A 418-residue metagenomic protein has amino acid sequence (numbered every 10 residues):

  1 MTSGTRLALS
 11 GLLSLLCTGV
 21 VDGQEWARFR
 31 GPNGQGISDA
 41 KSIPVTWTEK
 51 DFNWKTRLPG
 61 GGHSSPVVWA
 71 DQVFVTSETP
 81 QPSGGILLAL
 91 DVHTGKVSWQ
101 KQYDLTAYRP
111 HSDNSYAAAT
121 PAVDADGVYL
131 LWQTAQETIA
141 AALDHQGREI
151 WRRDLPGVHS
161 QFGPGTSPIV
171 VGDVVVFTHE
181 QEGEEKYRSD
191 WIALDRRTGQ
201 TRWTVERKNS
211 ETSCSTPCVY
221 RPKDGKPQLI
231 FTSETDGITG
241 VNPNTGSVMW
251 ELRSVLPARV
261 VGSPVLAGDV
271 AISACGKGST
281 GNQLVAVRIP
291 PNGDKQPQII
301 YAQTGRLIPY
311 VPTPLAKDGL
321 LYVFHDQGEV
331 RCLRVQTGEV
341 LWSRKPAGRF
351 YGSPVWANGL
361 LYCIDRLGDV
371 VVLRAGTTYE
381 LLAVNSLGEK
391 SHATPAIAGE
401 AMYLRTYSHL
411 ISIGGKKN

Functional and structural regions predicted by a protein language model:
M1-L9: Bacterial N-terminal signal peptides that target proteins for export
A8-T18: Bacterial N-terminal signal peptides
V21-N418: Noncatalytic, solvent-exposed loop/strand surfaces of beta-propeller-type extracellular/periplasmic domains
